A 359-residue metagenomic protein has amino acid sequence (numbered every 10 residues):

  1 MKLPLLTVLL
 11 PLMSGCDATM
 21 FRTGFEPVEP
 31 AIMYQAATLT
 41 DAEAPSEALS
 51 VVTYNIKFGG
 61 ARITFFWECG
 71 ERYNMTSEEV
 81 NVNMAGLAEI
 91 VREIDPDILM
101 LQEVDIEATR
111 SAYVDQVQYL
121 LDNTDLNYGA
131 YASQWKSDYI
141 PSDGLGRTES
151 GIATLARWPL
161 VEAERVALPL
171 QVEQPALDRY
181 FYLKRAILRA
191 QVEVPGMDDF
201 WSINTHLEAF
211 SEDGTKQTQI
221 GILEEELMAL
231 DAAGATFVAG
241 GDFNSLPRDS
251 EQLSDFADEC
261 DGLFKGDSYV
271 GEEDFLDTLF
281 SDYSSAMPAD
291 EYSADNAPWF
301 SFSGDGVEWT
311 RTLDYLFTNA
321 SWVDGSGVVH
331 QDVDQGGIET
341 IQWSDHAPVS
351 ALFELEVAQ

Functional and structural regions predicted by a protein language model:
M1-V8: Sec-dependent signal peptide recognition, specifically the positively charged N-region followed immediately by
M13-G15: C-terminal motif of bacterial Sec signal peptides marking the signal peptidase cleavage site
D17-E149, V357-Q359: N-terminal, active-site-proximal structural segment of metallo-dependent hydrolase catalytic domains
D17-L39, D213-G214, E225-V238, S245-Q359: Metal-dependent phosphoester-hydrolase catalytic domains
D41-V51, T148-E162, A176, F181-T205 (+1 more regions): Beta-strand-turn-beta hairpins that frame and shape the catalytic cleft of phosphate-ester-processing enzymes
L49-I56, G86-Y113, L155, A190 (+5 more regions): Active-site beta-strand/loop signature of hydrolases that rely on acidic residues for catalysis
I56-G59, V104-A108, Q134-D138, L160-V161 (+4 more regions): Solvent-exposed loop/turn segments at secondary-structure junctions within structured extracellular/periplasmic domains
E71-T76, V104-I106, L170-R179, T205-G214: Surface-exposed cleft-lining segments at the edges of enzyme active sites
